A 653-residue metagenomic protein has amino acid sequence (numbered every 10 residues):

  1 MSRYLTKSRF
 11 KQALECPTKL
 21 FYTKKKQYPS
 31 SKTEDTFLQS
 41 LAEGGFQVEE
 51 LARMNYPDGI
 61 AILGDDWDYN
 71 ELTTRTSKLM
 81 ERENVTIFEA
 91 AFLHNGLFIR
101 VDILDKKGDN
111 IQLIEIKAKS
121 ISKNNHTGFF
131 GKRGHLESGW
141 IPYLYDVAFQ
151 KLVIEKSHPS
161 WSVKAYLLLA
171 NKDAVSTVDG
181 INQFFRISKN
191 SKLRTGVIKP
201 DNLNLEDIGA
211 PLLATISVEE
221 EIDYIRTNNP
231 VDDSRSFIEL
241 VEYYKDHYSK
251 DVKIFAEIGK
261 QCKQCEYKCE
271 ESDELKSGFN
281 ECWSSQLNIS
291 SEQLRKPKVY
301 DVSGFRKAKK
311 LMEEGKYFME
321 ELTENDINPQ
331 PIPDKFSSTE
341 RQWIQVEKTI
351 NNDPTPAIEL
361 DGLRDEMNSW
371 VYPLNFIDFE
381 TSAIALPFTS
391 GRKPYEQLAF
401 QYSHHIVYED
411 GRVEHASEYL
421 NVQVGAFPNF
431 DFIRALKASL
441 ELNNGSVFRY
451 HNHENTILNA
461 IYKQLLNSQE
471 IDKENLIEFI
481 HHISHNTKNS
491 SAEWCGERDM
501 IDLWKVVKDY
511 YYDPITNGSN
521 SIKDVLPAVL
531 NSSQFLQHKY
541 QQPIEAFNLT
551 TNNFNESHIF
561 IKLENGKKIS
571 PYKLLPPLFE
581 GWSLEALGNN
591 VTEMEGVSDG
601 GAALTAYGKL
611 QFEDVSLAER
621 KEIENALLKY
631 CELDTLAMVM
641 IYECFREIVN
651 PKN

Functional and structural regions predicted by a protein language model:
M1-N653: DEDD superfamily 3′-5′ metal-dependent exonuclease/proofreading module
